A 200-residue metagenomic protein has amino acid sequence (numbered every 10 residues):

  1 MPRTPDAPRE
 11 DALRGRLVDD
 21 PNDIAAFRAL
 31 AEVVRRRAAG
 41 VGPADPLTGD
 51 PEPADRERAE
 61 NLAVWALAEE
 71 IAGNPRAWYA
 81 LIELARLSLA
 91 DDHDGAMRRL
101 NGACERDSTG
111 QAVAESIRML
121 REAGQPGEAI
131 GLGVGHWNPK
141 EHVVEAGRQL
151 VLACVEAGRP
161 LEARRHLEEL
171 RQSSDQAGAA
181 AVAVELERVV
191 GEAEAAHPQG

Functional and structural regions predicted by a protein language model:
M1-P21, A25: N-terminal leader/linker segments that initiate helical-solenoid repeat arrays
T4-D11, A39-A66, A90-G102, G124-L132 (+1 more regions): Structural signature of tandem alpha-helical TPR/SEL1-like repeats, specifically the intra-repeat loop/turn
P5-D6, N22-A25, V41-D45, E60-A63 (+5 more regions): Generic helix N-cap/helix-start motif at coil->alpha-helix transitions
R16, E69-E70, G102-A103, G135-H136 (+1 more regions): Canonical positions in the second alpha-helix
L30, E83-L84, S116, L150: Structural register within alpha-helical repeat arrays
A31, R35, R56-E60, C104-G110 (+2 more regions): TPR/TPR-like (Sel1-like) alpha-helical repeat modules
R165-G200: Terminal, low-structured helical/coil segments at or just beyond the last alpha-helical repeat
